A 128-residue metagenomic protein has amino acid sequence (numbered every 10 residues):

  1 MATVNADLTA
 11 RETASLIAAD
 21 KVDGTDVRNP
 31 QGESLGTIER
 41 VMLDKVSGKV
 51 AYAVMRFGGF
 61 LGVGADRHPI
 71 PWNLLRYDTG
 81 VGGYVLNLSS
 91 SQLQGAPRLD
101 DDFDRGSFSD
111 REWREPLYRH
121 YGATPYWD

Functional and structural regions predicted by a protein language model:
M1-D128: Peripheral interaction segments used for macromolecular assembly
